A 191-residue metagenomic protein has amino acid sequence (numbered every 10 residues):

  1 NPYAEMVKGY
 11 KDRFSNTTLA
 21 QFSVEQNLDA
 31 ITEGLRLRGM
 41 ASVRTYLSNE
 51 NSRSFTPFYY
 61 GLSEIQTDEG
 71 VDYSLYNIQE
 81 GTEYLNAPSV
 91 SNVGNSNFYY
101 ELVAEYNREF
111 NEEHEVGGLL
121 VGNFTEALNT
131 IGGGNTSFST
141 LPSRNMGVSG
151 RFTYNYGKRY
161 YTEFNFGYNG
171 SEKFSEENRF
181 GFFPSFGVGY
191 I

Functional and structural regions predicted by a protein language model:
N1-E101, E115-G117, T125-S143: Surface-exposed, low-complexity loop segments enriched in small/polar and acidic residues
S89-E101, N107-I191: Structural signature of Gram-negative outer-membrane beta-barrels, strongest in the C-terminal barrel of TonB-dependent
